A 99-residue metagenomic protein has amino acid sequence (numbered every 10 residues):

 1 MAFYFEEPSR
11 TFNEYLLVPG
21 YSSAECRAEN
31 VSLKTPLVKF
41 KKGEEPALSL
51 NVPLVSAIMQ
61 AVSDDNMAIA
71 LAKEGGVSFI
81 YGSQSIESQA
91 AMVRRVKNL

Functional and structural regions predicted by a protein language model:
M1-L99: Active-site entrance/lid segments in N-terminal catalytic domains of soluble metabolic enzymes
